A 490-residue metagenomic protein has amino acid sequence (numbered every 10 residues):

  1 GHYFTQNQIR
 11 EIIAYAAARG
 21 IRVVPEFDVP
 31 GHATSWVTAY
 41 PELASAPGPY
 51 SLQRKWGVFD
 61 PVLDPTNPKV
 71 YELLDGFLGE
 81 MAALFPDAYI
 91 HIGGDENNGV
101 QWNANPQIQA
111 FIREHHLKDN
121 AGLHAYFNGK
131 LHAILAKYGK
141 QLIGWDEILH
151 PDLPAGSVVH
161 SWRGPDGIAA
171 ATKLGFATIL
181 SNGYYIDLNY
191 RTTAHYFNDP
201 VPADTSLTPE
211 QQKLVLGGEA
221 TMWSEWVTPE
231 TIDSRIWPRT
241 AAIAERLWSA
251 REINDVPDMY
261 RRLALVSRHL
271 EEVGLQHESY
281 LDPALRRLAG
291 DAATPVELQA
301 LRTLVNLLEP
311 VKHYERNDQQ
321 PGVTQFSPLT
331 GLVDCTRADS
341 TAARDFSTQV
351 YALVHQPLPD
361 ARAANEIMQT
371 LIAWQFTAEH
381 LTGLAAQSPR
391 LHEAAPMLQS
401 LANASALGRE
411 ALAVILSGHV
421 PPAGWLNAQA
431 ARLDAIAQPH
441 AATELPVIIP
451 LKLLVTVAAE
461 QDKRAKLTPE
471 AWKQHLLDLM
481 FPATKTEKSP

Functional and structural regions predicted by a protein language model:
G1-Y138: Substrate-binding cleft of carbohydrate-active enzyme catalytic domains
E11, P68-Y89, A110-K485: Substrate-binding groove of N-acetylhexosamine-processing glycoside hydrolases
K488-P490: Short, solvent-exposed mixed-charge patches
